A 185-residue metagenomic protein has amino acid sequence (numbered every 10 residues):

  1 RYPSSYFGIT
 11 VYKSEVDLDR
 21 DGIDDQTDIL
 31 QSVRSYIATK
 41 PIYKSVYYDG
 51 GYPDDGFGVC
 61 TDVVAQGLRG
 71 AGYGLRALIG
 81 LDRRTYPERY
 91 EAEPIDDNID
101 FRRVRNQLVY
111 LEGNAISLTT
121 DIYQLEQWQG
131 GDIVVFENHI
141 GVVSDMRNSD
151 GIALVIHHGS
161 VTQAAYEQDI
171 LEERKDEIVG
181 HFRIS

Functional and structural regions predicted by a protein language model:
Y2-L108: N-terminal capping segments
S4-S5, S14, S32-S35, S45 (+5 more regions): Generic serine detector
I23, R84-T162: ...with weaker cross-activation on analogous glycine-rich loops/strands in unrelated enzymes
R69-L75, R147-S149, E173: Bacterial peptidoglycan biogenesis and beta-lactam-recognition machinery
L75-R76, V143, I178: A structural signal for short, hydrophobic beta-strand segments that form beta-sheets in beta-rich/all-beta domains
G151-S185: Low-complexity, Gly/Ser/Thr/Pro-rich intrinsically disordered linker/tail segments
